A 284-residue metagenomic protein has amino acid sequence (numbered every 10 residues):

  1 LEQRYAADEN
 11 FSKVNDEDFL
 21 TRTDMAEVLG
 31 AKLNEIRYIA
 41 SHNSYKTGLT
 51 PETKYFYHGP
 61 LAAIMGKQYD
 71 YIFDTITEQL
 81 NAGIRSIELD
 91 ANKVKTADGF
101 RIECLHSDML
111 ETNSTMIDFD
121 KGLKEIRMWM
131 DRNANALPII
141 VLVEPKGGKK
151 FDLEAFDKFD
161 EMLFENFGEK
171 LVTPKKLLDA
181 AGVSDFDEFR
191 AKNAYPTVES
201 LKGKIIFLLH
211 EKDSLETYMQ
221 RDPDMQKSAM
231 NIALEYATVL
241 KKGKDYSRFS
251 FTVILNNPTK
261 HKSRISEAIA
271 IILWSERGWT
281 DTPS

Functional and structural regions predicted by a protein language model:
L1-S284: Catalytic cores of phosphodiester-bond hydrolases, prominently lipid phosphodiesterases
